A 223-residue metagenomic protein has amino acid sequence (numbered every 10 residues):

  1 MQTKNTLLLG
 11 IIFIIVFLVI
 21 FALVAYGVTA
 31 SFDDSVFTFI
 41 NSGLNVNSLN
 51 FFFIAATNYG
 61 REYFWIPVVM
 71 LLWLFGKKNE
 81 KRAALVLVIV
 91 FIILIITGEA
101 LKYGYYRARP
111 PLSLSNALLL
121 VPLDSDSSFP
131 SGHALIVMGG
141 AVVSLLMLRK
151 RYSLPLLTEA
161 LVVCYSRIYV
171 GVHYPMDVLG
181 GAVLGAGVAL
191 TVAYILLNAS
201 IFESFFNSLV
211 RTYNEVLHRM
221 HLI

Functional and structural regions predicted by a protein language model:
M1-F64, K102-D126, H218-I223: N-terminal transmembrane-helix/juxtamembrane module of multi-pass inner/ER membrane proteins
T3, L118-I223: Membrane-embedded catalytic cores of phosphoryl/pyrophosphoryl-handling enzymes
L8-F13, K81-V90, Y152-P155, M176 (+1 more regions): Alpha-helical transmembrane segments of integral membrane proteins
L9, V68-T97: Interfacial segments of alpha-helical transmembrane regions
I14-L18, I66, L87, F91-I95 (+2 more regions): Alpha-helical transmembrane spans of integral membrane proteins, capturing the lipid-embedded, hydrophobic core of TM
L18-L23, I92-E99, E159-V172: Aromatic-anchored segments of alpha-helical transmembrane domains
F37, F53, W73, G98-Y106 (+2 more regions): Membrane-water interface at transmembrane helix exits
S48, Y63, K78-A83, L148-P155: Membrane-helix interface segments
